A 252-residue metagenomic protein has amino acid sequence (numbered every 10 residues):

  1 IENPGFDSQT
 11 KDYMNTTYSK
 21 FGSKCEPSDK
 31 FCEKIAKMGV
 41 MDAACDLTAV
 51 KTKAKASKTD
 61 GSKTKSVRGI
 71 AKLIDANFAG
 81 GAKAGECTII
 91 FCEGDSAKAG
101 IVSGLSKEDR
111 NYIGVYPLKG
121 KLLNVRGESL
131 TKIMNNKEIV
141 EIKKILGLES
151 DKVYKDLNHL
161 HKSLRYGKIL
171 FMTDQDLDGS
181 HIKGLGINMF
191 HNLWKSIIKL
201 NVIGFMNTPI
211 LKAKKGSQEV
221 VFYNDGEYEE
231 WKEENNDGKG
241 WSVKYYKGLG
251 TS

Functional and structural regions predicted by a protein language model:
I1-L123, V153-Y154, H159-H161, K168: GHKL-family ATPase ATP-binding module
K55-D60, T64-K65, K83, C87-T88 (+2 more regions): C-terminal interaction appendages of subunits in large macromolecular complexes
